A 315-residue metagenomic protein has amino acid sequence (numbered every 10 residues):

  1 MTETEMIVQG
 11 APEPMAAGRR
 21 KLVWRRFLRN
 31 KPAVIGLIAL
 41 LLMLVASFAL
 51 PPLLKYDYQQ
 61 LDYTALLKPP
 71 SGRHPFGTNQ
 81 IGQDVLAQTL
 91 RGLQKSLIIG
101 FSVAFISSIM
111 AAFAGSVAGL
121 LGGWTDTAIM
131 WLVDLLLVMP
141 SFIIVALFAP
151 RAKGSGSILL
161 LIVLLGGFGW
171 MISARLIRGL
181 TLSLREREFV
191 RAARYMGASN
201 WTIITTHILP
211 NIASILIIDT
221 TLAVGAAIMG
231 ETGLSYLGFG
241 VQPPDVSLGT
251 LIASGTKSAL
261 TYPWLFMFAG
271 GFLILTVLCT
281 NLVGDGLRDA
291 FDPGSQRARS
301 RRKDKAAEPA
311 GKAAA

Functional and structural regions predicted by a protein language model:
M1-A112, S116, V138, F142 (+4 more regions): Gly/Trp-centered helix-boundary motif
A16, Q59, T78, L121-W124 (+8 more regions): Residue-level signature of the cytosolic catalytic core of signaling kinases
K21, Q83-I98, S102, G122-M130 (+3 more regions): Amphipathic cytosolic juxtamembrane alpha-helices at the membrane-cytosol interface of multi-pass membrane transporters
V34, K95, T125-D126, S141 (+4 more regions): Residue-level recognition of membrane-helix boundary sites in multi-pass small-molecule transporters
L44, F48, S116-L120, L147-R151 (+1 more regions): Alpha-helical transmembrane segments of multipass membrane proteins
P51-Q59, L120-T127, K153-G154, I177 (+5 more regions): Transmembrane helix-loop junctions in multipass membrane proteins, especially transporters and channels
P75, I109-A111, G119-R187, I215-I218: Generic hydrophobic transmembrane alpha-helix motif, especially the helices
L137, F148-A152, L165, L180-T181 (+4 more regions): Glycine-rich helix-loop "coupling/hinge" segments at transmembrane-helix boundaries in multipass transporters
